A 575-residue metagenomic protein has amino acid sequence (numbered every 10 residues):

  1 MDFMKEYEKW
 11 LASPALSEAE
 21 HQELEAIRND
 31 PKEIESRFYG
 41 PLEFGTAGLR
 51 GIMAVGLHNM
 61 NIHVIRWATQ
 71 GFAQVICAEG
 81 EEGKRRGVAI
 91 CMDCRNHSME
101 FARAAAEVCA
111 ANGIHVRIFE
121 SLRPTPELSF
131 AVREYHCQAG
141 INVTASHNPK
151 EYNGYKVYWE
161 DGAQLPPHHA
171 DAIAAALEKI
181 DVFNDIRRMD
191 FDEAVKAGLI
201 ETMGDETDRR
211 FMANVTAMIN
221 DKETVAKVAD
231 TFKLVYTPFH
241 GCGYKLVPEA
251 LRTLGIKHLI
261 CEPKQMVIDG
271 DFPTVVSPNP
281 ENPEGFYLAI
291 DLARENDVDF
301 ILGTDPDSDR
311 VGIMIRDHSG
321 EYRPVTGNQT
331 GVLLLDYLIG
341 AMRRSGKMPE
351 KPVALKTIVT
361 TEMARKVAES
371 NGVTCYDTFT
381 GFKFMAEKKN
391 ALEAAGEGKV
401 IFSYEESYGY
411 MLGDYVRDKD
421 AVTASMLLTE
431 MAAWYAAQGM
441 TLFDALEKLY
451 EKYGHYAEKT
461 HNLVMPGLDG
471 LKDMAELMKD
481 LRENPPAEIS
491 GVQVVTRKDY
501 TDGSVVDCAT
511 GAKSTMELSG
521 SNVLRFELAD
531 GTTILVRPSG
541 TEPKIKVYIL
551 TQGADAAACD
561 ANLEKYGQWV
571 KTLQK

Functional and structural regions predicted by a protein language model:
D2, Y7-A105, A194-V195, I200-T231 (+1 more regions): An N-terminal, well-structured beta->alpha segment
E33-L42, N153-G285, L292-A293: Gly/Ser/Thr-enriched, mixed-charge loops and adjacent short helices that form phosphate/oxyanion-binding elements
F38-H58, A145-N148, L234, P238-A250 (+4 more regions): Conserved phosphate/anionic-ligand binding catalytic regions in large, soluble enzymes, centered on
R86-D93, K233-Y236, K245, M411 (+1 more regions): Short glycine-rich or small-residue beta-strand-to-loop segments that form or flank ligand, phosphate, metal/Fe-S
A89-Y152, K257-G312: N-terminal small/polar loop signature for handling phosphorylated ligands or for N-terminal nucleophile
F101-C109, Y152-W159, D309-Q329, A364: Short Gly/Thr/Asp-enriched flexible loops that form oxyanion-binding sites at enzyme active sites
Y158-R188, N328-K351, K356-R365, A421 (+1 more regions): Glycine-rich phosphate-binding loop plus the immediately following alpha-helix
R294, V298-F300, E321-R323, A341-R537 (+3 more regions): Phosphate-binding and adjacent anionic-ligand microenvironments
